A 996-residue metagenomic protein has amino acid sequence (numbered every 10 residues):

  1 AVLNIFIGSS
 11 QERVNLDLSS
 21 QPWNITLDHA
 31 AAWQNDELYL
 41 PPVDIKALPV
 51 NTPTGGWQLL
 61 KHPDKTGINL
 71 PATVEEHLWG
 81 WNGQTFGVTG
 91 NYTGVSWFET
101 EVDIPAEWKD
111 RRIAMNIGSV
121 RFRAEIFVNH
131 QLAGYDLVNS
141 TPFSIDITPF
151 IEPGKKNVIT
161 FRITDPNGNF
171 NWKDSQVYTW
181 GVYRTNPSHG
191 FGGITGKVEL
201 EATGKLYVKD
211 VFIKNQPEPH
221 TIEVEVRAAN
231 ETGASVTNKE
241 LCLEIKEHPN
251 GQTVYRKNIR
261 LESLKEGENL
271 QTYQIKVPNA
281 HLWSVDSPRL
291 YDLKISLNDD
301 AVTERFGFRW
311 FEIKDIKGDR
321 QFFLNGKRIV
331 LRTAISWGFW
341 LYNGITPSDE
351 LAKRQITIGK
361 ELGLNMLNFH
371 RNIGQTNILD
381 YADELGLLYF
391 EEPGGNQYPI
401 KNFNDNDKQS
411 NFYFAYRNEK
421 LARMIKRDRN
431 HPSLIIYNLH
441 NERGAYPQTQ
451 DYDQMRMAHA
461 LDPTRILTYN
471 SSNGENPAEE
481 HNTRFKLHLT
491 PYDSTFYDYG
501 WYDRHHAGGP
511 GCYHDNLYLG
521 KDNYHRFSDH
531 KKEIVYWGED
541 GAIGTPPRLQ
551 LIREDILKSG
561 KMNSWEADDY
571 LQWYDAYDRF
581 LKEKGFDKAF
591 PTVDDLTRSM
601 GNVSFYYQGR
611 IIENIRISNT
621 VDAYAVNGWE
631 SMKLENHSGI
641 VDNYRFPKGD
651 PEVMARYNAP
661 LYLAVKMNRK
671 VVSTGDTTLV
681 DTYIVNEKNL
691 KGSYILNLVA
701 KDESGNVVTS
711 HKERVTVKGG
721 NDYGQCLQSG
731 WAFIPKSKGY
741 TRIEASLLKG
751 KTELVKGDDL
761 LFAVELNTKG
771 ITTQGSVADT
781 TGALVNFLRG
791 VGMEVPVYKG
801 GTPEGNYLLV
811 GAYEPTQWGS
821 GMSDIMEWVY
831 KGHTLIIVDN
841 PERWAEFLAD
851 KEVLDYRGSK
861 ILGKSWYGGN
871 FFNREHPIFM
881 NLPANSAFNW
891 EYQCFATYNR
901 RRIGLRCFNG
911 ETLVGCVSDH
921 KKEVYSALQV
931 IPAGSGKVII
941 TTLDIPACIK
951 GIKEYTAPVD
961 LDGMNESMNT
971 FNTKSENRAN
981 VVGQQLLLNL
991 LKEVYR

Functional and structural regions predicted by a protein language model:
Q11-N116, D174-P187, F191-I194, G204 (+2 more regions): Extended carbohydrate-recognition surfaces in non-catalytic/accessory domains of CAZymes and lectin-like proteins
D28-H29, V88, Y92-Y207, E231 (+1 more regions): Accessory beta-strand-rich segments of carbohydrate-active enzymes
P71, E76-D103, W108-N116, F122-V128 (+10 more regions): Active-site-adjacent substrate/metal-binding segments within catalytic domains of carbohydrate-active enzymes
I126-V128, T221-E262, Q271, T677-T716 (+2 more regions): Beta-strand-rich binding/interaction modules
T357, M366-E630, E635-D642: Substrate-binding/catalytic cleft of secreted carbohydrate-active enzymes, primarily glycoside hydrolases
N516, K521, V535, R789 (+4 more regions): Catalytic beta-strand/loop cores that center a nucleophilic Ser/Cys/Thr and support acyl-enzyme chemistry
S638-V641, R645, T677, Y683 (+7 more regions): Extracellular ligand-binding/catalytic regions of CAZymes and related secreted enzymes and adhesion modules
E814-F895, V982: A glycine-rich, often tryptophan-bearing local segment used as a flexible ligand/cofactor-contacting loop or short
